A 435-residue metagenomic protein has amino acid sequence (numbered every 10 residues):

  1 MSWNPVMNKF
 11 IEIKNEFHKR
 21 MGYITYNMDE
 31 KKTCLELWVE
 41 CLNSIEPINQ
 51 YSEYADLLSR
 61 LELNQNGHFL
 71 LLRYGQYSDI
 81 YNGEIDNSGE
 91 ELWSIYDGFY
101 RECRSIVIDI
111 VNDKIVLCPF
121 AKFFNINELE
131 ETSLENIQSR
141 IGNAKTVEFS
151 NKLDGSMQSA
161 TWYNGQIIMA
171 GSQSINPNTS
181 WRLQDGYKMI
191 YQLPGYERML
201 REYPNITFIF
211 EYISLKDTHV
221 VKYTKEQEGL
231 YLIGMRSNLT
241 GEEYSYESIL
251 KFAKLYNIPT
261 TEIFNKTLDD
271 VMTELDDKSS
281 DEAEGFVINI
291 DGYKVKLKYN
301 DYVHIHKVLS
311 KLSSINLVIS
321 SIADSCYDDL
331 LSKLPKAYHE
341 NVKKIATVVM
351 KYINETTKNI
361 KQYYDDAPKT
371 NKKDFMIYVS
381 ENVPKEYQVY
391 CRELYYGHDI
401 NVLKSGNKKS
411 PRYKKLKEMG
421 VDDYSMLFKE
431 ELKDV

Functional and structural regions predicted by a protein language model:
S2-V435: Core nucleotide-handling region used for phosphoryl-transfer chemistry
